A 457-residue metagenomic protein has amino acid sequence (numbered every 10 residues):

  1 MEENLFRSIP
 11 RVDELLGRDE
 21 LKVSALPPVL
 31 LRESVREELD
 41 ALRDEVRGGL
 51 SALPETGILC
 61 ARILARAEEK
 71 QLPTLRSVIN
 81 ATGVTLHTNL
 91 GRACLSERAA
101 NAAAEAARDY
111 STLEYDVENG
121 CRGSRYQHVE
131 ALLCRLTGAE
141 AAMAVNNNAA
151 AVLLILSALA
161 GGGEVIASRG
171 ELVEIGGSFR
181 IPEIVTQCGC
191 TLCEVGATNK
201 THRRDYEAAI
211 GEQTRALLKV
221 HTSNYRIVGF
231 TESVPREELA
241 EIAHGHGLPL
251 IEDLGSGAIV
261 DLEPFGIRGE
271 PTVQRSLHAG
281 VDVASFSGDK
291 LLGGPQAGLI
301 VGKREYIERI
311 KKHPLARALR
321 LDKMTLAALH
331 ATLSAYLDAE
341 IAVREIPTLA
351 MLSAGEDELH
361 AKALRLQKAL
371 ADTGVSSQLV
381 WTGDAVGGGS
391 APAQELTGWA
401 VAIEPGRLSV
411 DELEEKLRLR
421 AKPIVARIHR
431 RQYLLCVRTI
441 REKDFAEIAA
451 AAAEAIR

Functional and structural regions predicted by a protein language model:
M1-K70: Long amphipathic alpha-helical segments
I9-P10, I79-G83, L292-P295, L396 (+1 more regions): Short Gly/Ser/Thr- and Asp/Glu-enriched loop/turn motifs at secondary-structure junctions
R36, D40, A81-T82, R92-E118: Glycine-rich phosphate-binding segment of PLP-dependent enzymes
G49-L95, A99-A102: Long amphipathic N-terminal alpha/beta scaffold segment
T74-L75, A142, F286, K422-R427: A short linear hydrophobic-aromatic micro-motif
N119-Y336, A371, A451: Conserved PLP-enzyme active-site core in the AAT-like
E305, H313-P314, L321-D372, T382 (+1 more regions): Structural motif of enzymes handling amino- and sulfur-group chemistry
E356, H360-R441, E447: Conserved C-terminal alpha-helix-loop-beta "cap" of PLP-dependent enzymes that closes/shapes the active-site mouth
